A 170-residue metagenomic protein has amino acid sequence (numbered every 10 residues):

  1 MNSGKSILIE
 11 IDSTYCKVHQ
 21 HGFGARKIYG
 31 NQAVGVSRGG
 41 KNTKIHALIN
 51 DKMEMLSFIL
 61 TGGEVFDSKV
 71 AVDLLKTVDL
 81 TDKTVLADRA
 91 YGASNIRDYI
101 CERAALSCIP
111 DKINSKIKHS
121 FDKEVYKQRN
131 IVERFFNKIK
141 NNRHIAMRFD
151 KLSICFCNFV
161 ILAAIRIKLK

Functional and structural regions predicted by a protein language model:
M1-K112, A163-A164: Polybasic low-complexity intrinsically disordered regions
D98, R103-L106, K123-K170: Basic, amphipathic alpha-helical segments enriched in Lys/Arg and hydrophobic/aromatic residues
K116-F121: Short, charged, surface-exposed secondary-structure boundary motifs
